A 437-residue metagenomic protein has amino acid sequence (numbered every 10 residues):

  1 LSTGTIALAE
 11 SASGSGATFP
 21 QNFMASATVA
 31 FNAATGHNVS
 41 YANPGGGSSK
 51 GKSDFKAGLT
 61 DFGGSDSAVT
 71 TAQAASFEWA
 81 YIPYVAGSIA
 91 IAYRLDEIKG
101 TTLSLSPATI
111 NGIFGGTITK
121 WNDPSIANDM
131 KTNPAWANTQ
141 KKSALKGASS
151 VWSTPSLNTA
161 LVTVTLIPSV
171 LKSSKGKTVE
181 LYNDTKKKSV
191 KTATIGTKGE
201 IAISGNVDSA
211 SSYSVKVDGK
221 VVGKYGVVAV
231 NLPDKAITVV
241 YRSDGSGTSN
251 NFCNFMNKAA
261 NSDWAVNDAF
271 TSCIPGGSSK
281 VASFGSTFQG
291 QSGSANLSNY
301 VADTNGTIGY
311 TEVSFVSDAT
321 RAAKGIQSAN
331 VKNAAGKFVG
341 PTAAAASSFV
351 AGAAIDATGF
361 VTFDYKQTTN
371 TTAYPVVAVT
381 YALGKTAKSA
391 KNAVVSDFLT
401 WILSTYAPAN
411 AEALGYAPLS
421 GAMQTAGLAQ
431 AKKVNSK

Functional and structural regions predicted by a protein language model:
L1-L8: C-terminal segment of classical bacterial N-terminal signal peptides
L8-V151, K175-V179, K220, K224-K437: Flexible loop/hinge segments at secondary-structure junctions
L157-V164: Structural beta-strand segments of beta-rich domains
P168-K175: A short beta-turn/strand-edge loop motif at beta-sheet boundaries
L181-N183: Conserved aromatic beta-strand anchor motif in extracellular beta-sandwich/beta-rich domains
K186-T194, V221-G223: Surface-exposed loop/edge segments in extracytoplasmic proteins
K191, G199-I203: Short strand-edge motifs at loop-to-beta-strand transitions and within beta-strands of extracellular beta-rich domains
S204-S211: Surface-exposed, short loops/turns at beta-strand junctions within beta-sandwich domains
